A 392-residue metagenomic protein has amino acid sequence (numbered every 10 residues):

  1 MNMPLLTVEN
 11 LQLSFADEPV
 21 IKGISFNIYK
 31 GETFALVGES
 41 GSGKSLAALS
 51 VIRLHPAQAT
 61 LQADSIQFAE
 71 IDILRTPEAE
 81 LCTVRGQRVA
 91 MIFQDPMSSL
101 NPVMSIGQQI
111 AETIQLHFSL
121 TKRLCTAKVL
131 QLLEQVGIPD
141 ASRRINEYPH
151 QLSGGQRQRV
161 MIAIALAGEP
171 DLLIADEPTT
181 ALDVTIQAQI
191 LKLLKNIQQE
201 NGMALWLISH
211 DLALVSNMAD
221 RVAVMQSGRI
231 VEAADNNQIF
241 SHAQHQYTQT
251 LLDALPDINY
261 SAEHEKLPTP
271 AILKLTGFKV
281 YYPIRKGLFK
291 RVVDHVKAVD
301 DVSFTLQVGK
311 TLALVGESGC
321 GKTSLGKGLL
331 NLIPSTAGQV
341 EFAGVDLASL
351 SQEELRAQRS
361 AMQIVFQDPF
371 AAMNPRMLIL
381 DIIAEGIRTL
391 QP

Functional and structural regions predicted by a protein language model:
V37-G38, V315-G316: The feature captures the beta-strand-to-loop junction immediately N-terminal to the Walker
I52, Q67, M97, V103-L116 (+5 more regions): Short helical segment in ABC ATPase nucleotide-binding domains corresponding to the A-loop/adjacent helical element
T60-D72, G338-D346: Conserved ABC transporter NBD signature motif
I73-A90, L116, Q238-A243, L288-V293 (+2 more regions): ABC ATPase NBD coupling module
A167-D171: A short, proline-enriched helix->beta-strand linker immediately N-terminal to the Walker B motif in ABC-type P-loop
R221, A233: Short, glycine/charged-rich "phosphate-handling" switch motifs in NTP-dependent and phosphotransfer domains
